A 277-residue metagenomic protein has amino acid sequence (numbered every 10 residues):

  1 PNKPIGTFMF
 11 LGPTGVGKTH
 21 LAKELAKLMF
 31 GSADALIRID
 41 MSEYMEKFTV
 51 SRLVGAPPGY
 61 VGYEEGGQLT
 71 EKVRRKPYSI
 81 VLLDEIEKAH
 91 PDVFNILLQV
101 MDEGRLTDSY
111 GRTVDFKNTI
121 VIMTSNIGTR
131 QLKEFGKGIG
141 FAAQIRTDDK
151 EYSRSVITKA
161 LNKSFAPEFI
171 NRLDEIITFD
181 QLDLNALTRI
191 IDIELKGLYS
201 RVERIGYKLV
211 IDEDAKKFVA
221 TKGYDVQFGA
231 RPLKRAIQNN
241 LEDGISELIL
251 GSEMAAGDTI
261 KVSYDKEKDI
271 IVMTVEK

Functional and structural regions predicted by a protein language model:
P1-K277: AAA+ P-loop NTPase nucleotide-binding core of proteostasis motors
